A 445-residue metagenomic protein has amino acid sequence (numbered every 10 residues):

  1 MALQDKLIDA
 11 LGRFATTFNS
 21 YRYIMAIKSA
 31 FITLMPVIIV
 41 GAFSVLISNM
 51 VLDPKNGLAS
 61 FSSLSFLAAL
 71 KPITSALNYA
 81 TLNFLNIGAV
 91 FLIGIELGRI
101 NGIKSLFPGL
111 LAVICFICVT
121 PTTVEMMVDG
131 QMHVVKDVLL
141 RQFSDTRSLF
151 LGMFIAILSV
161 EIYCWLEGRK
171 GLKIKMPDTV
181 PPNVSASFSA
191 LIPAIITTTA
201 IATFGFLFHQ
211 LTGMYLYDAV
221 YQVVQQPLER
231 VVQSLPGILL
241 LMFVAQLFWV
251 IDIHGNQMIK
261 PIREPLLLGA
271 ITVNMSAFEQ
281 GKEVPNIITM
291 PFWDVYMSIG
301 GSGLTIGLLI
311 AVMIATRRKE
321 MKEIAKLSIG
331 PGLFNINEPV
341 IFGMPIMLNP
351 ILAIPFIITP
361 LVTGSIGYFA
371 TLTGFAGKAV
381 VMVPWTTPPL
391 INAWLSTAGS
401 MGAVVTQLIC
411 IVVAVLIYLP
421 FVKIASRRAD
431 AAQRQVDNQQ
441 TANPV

Functional and structural regions predicted by a protein language model:
M1-Y21, S63, G168-P177, T212-Y217 (+1 more regions): Short, membrane-interfacial amphipathic segments enriched in basic
A2-F18, D53, L58-K71, M275-V284 (+2 more regions): Transmembrane alpha-helical segments and their short flanking loops that form helix-hairpins/helix-helix interfaces
S20-K173, M347: Early transmembrane hairpin of solute transport permeases
R22, A30, P36, L46-S75 (+2 more regions): Helix-loop-helix hairpins and the membrane-proximal interhelical loops of multi-pass alpha-helical transport proteins
Y23, M176-S189, V223-L228, G343-P345 (+1 more regions): Membrane-interface segments at loop-to-transmembrane junctions
T33-N49, G88-L97, L111-V124, G152-C164 (+5 more regions): Hydrophobic core segments of alpha-helical transmembrane domains in multi-pass membrane transport and ion-translocation
N86-I93, L97, I114, Q280-I351 (+1 more regions): Alpha-helical membrane segments and immediately flanking helix-loop junctions that form or couple to the substrate/ion
F107-F116, D252, K260-P265, F356-V362 (+1 more regions): Central hydrophobic cores of alpha-helical transmembrane segments in multi-pass integral membrane proteins
